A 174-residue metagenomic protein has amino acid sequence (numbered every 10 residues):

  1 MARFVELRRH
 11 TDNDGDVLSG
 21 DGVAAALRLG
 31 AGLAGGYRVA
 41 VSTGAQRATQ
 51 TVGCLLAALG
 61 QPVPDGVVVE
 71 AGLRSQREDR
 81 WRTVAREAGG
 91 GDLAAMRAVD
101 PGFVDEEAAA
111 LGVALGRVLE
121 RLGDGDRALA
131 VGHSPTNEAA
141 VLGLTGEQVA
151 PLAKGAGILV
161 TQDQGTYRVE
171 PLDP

Functional and structural regions predicted by a protein language model:
M1-E70, L93-E106, A150-Q162: Active-site-proximal alpha-helix that buttresses catalytic centers in soluble enzyme cores
A2-F4, G32, Q61, S75-E87 (+2 more regions): Acidic, low-complexity terminal tails and accessory targeting/binding regions of phosphate-metabolizing enzymes
R3-R8, L122-G132, T136: Beta-strand elements within well-structured catalytic alpha/beta cores of enzymes that handle phosphate/sulfate esters
G15-D16, A48-T51, Q76-E78, N137-A140: Short catalytic/ligand-binding loop motif for oxyanion handling, primarily in non-cytosolic enzymes, centered on
A26-L29, V113-V118, L144-T145: A generic local structural motif
A34-G36, V118-R127: Glycine-rich phosphate-binding loop signature in dinucleotide/nucleotide-binding domains
Q46-Q50, A109, V113, S134-E138: A structural signal for well-ordered alpha-helical segments within the folded catalytic domains of diverse enzymes
G90-G123: Internal catalytic-core helix/loop-beta-alpha segment that presents or stabilizes conserved functional determinants
